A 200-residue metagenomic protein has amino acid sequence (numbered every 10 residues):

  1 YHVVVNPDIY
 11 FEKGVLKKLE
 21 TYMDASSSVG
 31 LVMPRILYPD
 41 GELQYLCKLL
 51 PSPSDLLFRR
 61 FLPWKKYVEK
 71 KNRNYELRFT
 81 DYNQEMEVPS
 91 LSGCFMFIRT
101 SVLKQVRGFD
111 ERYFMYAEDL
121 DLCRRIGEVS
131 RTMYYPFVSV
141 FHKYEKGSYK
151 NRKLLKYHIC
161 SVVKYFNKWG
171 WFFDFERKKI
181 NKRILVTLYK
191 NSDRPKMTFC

Functional and structural regions predicted by a protein language model:
H2: Short aromatic/hydrophobic "clamp" motif used to bind/position activated sugar donors
D8-Y10, Y113: Acidic metal-phosphate-binding loop of nucleotide-sugar-dependent transferases
Y10-L46: Conserved donor NDP-sugar-binding/catalytic core segment of glycosyltransferases
C47-P53, K150-K153: Short, hinge-like loop/turn segments at secondary-structure boundaries
P51-V88: Short, flexible, basic/aromatic active-site loop/helix in glycosyltransferases
T80-N83, E87-G108, R112-S139: A short, conserved alpha-helix in the catalytic core of glycosyltransferases
L120, R124, E128-C200: Active-site-adjacent helix/loop segment of glycosyltransferases that harbors family-specific signature motifs
